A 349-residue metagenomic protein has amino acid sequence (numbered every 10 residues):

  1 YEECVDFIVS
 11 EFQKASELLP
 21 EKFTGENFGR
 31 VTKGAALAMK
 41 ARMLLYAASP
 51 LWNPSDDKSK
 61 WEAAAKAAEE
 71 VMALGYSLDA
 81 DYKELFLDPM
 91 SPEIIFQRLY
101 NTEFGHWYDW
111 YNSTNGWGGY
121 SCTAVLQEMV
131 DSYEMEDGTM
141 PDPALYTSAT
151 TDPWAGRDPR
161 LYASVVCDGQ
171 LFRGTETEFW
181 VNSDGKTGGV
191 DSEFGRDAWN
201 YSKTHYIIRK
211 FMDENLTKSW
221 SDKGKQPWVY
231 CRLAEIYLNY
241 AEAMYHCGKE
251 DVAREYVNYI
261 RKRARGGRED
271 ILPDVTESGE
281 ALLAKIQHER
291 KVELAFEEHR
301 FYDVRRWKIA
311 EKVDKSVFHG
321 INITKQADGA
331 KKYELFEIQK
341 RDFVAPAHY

Functional and structural regions predicted by a protein language model:
V5, V9, Q13, R30-S192 (+1 more regions): An aromatic- and glycine-enriched ligand-binding surface/loop that stacks and positions planar moieties
F7-V9, L85-Y146, P153, K223 (+4 more regions): Long, intrinsically disordered, low-complexity segments
S16-E17, M72-A73, R261-K262: Amphipathic alpha-helical segments of tetratricopeptide repeats
L18-G29: Flexible helix-coil transition and linker loops at the boundaries of alpha-helical arrays
L19, A68-E70, V257, K312: Domain-scale activation on soluble regions of proteins
D158-K262: C-terminal substrate/ligand-recognition segments
